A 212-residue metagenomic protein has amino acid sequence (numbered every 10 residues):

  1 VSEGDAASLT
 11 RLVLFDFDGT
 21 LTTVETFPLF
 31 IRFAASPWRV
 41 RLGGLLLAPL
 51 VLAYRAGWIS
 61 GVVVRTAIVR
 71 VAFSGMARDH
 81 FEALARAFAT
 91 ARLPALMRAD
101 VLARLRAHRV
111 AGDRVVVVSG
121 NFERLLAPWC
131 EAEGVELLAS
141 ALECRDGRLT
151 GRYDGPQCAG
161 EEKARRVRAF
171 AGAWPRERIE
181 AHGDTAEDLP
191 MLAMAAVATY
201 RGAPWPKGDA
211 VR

Functional and structural regions predicted by a protein language model:
S2, L21-T22, P37-R41, F73-R78 (+2 more regions): Short hydrophobic/aromatic-rich motifs at helix boundaries and adjacent loops
S2-G57: Active-site neighborhood of HAD-like aspartate-dependent phosphohydrolases
S2-L12, A83, T90-R212: C-terminal cap/substrate-recognition subdomain and adjoining C-terminal extension of metal-dependent phosphatase-like
V24, G75, G160-A164: Electropositive phosphate-/nucleotide-binding environments in soluble metabolic enzymes
I31-R41, Y54-T66, P94-R106: Short, charge-rich amphipathic segments
V51-G57, V62-R78, E133, L137-A141: Short, compositionally biased "basic patch" segments
V64-D100: Metal-dependent phosphoesterase signature
